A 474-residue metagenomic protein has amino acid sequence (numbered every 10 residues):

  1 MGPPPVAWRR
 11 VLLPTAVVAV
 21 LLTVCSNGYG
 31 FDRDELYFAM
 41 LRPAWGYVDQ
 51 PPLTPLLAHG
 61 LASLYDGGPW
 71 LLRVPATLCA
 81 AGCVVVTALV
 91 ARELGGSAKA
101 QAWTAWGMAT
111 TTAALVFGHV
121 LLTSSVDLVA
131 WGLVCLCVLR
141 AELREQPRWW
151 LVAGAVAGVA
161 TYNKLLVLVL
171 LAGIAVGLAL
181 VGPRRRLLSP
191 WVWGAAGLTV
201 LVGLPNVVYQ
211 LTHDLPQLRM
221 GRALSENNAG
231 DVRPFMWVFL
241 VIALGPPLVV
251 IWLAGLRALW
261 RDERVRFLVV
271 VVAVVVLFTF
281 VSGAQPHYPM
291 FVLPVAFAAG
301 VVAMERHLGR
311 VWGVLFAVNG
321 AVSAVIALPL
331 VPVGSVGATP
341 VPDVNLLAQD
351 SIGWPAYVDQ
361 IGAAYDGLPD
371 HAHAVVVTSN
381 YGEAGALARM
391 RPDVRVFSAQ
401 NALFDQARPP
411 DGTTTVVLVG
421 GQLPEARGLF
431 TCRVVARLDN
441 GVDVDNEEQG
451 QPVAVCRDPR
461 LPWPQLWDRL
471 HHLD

Functional and structural regions predicted by a protein language model:
W8-R10, T87-T110: Transmembrane-helix signature of polytopic, membrane-embedded enzymes that assemble or transfer cell-envelope glycans
T15, T104-A109, A157, T161 (+1 more regions): Short helix- or helix-capping micro-motifs that position conserved polar/aromatic residues at function-defining sites
T23-F38, Y47-L61, D66-W70, D214: Extracytoplasmic catalytic/substrate-binding loops of multi-pass membrane glycan-assembly enzymes
V74-G95, L133: Transmembrane-helix motifs of polytopic, lipid-linked glycan transferases
H119-V126: Short acidic/glycine- and proline-prone juxtamembrane loop motifs at membrane-interface regions of multi-pass membrane
V134-W149, A254-R261: Membrane-interface transmembrane helices that cradle and orient dolichyl/undecaprenyl
L170-R261: Transmembrane-lumen/periplasm boundary regions of multi-pass, lipid-linked membrane glycan transferases
W312-H373, G382-G385, R389-D393, A399-N401 (+1 more regions): Membrane-proximal, lumen/periplasm-facing interface regions of secretory-pathway glyco- and lipid-modifying enzymes
